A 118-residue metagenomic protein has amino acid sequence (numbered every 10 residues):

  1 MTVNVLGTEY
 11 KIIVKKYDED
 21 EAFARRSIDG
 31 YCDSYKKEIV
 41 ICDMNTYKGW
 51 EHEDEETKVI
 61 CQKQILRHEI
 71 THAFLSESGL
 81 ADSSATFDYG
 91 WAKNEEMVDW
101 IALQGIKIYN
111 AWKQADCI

Functional and structural regions predicted by a protein language model:
M1, K113-I118: Short intrinsically disordered terminal tails
M1-N4, K15-H52: Catalytic zinc-binding patch centered on the HExxH motif and its immediate surroundings that defines zinc-dependent
K11-I13, K63: Non-catalytic architectural context of zinc metalloproteases
I41-I65, Y89: Short pre-active-site segment immediately N-terminal to the catalytic Zn-binding motif
E56-C61, S76-Q114: Post-HEXXH active-site segment of zinc metalloproteases
Q64-S76: Active-site recognition of the HExxH zinc-binding catalytic motif
